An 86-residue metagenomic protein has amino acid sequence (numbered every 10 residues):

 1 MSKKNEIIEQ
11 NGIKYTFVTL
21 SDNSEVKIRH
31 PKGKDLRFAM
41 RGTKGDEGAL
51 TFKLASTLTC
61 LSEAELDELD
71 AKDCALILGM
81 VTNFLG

Functional and structural regions predicted by a protein language model:
S2-G86: Short, surface-exposed, charged amphipathic helix/loop patches that serve as local interaction elements
